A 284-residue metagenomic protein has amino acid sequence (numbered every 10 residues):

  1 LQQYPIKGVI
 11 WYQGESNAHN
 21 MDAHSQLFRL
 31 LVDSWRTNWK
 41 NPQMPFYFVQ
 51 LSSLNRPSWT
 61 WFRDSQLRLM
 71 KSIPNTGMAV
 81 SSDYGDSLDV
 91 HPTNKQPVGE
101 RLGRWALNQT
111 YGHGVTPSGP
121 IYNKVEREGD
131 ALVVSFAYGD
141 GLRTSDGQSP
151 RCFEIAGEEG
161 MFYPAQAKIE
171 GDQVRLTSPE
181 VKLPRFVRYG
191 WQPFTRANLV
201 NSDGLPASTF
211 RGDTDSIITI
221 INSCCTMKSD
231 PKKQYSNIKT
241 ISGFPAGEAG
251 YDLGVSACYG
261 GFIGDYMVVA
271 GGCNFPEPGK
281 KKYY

Functional and structural regions predicted by a protein language model:
L1-I220: Cell-envelope and extracellular/periplasmic
I221-Y284: Kelch-like beta-propeller repeat domains
